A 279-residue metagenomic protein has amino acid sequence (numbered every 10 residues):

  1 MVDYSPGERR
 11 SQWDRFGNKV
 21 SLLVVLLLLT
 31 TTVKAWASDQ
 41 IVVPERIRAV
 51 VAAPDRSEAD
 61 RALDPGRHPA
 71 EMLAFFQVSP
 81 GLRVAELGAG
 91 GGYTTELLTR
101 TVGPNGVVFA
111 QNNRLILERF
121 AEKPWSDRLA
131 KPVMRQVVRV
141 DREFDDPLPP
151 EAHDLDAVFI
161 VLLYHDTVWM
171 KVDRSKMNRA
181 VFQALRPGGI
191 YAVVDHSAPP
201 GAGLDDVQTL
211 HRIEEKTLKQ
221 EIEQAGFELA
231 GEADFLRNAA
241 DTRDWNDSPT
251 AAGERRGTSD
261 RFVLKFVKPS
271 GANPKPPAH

Functional and structural regions predicted by a protein language model:
I47-F75, S79: Class I SAM-dependent methyltransferase Rossmann-like catalytic core, especially the SAM/SAH-binding loop
G81-G90: Conserved class I S-adenosyl-L-methionine
T99-R100, R174-P187: A short glycine-rich, Lys/Arg-flanked "PGG" loop and its adjoining helix->strand segment in the class I
F120-P149: S-adenosyl-L-methionine
L148-V158: A short acidic, Gly/Pro-enriched loop at the edge of an enzyme's catalytic core that lines a small-molecule cofactor
F159-L163: A conserved beta-strand element that flanks and buttresses the S-adenosyl-L-methionine
G188-H196: Conserved beta-strand signature within the Rossmann-like core of class I S-adenosyl-L-methionine
A240-H279: Core SAM-dependent methyltransferase catalytic element
